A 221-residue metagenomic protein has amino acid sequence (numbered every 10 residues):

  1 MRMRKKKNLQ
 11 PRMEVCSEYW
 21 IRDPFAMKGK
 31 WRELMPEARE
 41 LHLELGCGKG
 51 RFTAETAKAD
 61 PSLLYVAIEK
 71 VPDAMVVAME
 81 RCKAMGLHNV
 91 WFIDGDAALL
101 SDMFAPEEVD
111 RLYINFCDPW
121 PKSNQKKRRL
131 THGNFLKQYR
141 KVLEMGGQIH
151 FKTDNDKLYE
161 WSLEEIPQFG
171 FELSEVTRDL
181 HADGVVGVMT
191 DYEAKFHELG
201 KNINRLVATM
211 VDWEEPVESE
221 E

Functional and structural regions predicted by a protein language model:
M1-L41, R51-K58: S-adenosyl-L-methionine
L45, I68: Conserved beta-strand/loop positions that form the S-adenosyl-L-methionine
G46-G50: Class I SAM-dependent methyltransferase "Motif I" SAM/SAH-binding loop
V71: Conserved SAM/SAH-binding beta-strand->alpha-helix loop
E80-P106: S-adenosyl-L-methionine
T131-M145: A short glycine-rich, Lys/Arg-flanked "PGG" loop and its adjoining helix->strand segment in the class I
G146-T153: Conserved beta-strand signature within the Rossmann-like core of class I S-adenosyl-L-methionine
E164, F169-E221: Class I S-adenosyl-L-methionine
